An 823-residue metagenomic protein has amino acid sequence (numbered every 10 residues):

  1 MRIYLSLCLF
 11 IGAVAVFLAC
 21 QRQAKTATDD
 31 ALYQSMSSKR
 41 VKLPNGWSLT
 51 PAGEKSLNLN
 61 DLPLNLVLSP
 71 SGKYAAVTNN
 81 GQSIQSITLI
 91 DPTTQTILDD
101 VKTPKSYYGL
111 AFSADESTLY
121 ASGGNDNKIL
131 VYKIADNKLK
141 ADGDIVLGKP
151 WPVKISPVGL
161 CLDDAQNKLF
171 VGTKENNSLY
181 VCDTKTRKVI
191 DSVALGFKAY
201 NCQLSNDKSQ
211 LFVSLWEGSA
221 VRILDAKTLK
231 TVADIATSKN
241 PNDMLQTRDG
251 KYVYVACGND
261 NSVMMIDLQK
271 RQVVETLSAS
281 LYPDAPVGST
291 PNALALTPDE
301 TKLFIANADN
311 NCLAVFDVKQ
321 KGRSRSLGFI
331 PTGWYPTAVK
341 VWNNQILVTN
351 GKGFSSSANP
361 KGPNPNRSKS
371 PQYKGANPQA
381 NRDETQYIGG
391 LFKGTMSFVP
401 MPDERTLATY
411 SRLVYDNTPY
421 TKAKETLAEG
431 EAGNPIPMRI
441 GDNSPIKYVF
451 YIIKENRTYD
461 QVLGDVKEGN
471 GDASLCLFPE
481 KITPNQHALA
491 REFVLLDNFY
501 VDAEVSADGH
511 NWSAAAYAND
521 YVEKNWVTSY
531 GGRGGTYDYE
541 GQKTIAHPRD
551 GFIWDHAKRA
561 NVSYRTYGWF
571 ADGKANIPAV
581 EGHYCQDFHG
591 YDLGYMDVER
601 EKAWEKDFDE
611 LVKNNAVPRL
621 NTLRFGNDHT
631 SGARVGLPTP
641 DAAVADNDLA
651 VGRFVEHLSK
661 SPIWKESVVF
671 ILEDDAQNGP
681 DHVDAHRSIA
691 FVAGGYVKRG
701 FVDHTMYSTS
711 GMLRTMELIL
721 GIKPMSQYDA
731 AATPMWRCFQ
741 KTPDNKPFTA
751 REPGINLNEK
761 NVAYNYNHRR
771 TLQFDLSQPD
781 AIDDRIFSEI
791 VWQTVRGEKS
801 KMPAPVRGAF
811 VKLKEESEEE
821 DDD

Functional and structural regions predicted by a protein language model:
M1-L5: Positively charged n-region of N-terminal signal peptides that target proteins for export
C8, C20-N434: Predominantly soluble domains enriched in secretory-pathway, periplasmic, or organellar proteins
C8-A15: Bacterial N-terminal signal peptides
A15-V16, A111, P618, S708: A general, composition-driven signal for non-globular sequence regions
F17-A19, S817: Long, compositionally biased, charged low-complexity segments
A408-D823: N-terminal pro-sequences and low-complexity stem/linker regions of secreted or lumenal proteins
